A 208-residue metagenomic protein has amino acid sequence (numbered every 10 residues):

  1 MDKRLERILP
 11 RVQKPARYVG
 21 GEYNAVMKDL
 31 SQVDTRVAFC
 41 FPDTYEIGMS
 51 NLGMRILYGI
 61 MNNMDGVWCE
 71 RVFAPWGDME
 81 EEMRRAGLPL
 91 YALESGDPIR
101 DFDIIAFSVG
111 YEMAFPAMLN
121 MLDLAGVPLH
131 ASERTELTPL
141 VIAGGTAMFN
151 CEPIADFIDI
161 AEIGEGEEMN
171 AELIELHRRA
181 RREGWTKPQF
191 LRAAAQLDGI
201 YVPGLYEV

Functional and structural regions predicted by a protein language model:
M1-P15, M64: Helix-enriched interaction subdomains in cytosolic or periplasmic regions, typified by TIR/SEFIR signaling/NADase cores
K3, E22-V26, G59: ER/secretory pathway lumenal C-terminal domains and tails of membrane proteins involved in glycoprotein biogenesis
R11-E22, L30-Y45: Short glycine-rich His-centered loop
E22-Q32, S95-D97, L191-R192: Short boundary motifs at domain starts and secondary-structure transition points
Q32-D34, C40-F41, M49, A195 (+1 more regions): A short N-terminal interaction module
V37, P42, G48-G59, N63 (+4 more regions): Low-complexity, highly charged intrinsically disordered N-terminal segments that act as targeting/localization
T44-I47, E112-A114: Short acidic, S/G/P-rich loop/turn micro-motifs used as interaction or catalytic elements
A74-V208: Glycine-rich beta-alpha loop elements in corrinoid/cobalamin-binding modules across cobalamin-dependent enzymes
